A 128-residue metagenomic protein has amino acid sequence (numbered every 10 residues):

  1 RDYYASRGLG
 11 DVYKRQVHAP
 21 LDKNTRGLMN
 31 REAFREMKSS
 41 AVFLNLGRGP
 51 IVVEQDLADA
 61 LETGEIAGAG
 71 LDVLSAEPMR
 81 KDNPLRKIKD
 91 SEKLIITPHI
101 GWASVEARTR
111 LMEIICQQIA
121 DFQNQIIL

Functional and structural regions predicted by a protein language model:
R1-Y13: Single conserved hydrophobic/aromatic residue that forms the stacking wall/gate of nucleotide- or nucleobase-binding
R7, V17, E32, V52: Residue-level signal for the nucleotide or nucleotide-sugar donor/cofactor binding architecture
D11, E32, R86-K87: Short amphipathic alpha-helix with an adjacent loop that forms part of the alpha/beta core around
D11-L28, F43-N45: Rossmann-like NAD(P)-binding element
N24-F43, Q55: Rossmann-fold NAD(P) dinucleotide-binding segment
S40, L46-L128: Rossmann-like dinucleotide-binding domain for NAD(H)/NADP(H)
